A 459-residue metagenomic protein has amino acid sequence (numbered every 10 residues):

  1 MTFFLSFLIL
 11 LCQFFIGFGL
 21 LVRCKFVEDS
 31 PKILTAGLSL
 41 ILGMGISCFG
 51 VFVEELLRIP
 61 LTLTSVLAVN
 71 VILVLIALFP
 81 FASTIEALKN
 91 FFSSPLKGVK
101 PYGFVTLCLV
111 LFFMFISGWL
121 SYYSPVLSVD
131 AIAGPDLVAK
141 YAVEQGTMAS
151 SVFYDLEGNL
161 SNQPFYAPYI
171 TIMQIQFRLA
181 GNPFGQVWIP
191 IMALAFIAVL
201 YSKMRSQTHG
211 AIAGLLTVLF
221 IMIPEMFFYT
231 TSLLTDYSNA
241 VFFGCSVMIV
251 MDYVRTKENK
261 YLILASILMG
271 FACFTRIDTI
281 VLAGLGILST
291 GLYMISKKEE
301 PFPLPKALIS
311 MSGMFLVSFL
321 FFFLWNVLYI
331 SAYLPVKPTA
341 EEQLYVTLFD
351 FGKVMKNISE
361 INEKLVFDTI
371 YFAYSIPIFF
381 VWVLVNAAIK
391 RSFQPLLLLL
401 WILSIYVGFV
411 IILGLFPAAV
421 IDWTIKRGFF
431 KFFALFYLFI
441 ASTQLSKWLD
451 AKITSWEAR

Functional and structural regions predicted by a protein language model:
M1-P95: Membrane-embedded, hydrophobic transmembrane alpha-helices
S30-G37, N182-F184, L200-M222, R255-K257: Transmembrane-helix signature of polytopic, membrane-embedded enzymes that assemble or transfer cell-envelope glycans
I72-S83, F184-T208, C245: Transmembrane-helix motifs of polytopic, lipid-linked glycan transferases
L96-P101, R205-A213, T256-N259, K297-I309 (+2 more regions): Membrane-interface helix-loop-helix junctions at transmembrane boundaries of multi-pass membrane enzymes, predominantly
S117, S124, L292-S296, L304-N386 (+1 more regions): Membrane-lumen/periplasm interface segments of specific transmembrane helices in polyprenyl phosphate-linked
A193-M204, L292, D368-L400, F439: Hydrophobic, aromatic-rich transmembrane alpha-helices and their immediate juxtamembrane boundary segments
S246-Y261: Membrane-interface transmembrane helices that cradle and orient dolichyl/undecaprenyl
Y261-I277, L288: Membrane-interface alpha helices of multi-pass inner-membrane proteins
